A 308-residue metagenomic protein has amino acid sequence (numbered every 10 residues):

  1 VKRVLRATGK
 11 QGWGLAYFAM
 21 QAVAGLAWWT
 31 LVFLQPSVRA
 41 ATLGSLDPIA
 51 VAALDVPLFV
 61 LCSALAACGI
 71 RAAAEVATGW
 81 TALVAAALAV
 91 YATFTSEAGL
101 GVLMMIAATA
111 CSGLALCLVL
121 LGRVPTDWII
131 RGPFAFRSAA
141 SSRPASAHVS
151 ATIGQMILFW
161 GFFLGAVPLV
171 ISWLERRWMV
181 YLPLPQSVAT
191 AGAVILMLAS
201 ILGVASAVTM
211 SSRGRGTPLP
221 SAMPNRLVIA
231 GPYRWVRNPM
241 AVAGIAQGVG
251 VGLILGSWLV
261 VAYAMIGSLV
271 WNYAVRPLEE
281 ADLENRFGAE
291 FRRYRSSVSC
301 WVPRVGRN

Functional and structural regions predicted by a protein language model:
K2-R226, I245-D282, R286, R292-N308: Membrane-anchoring alpha-helices and their flanking helix-loop junctions
T217-P218, P232-R234: Helix-loop-helix units of permease transmembrane domains in multi-pass membrane transporters, especially ABC
N225-Y233, V242: Alpha-helical membrane-protein architecture signal
P232, E290-F291: Hydrophobic side chains within well-formed alpha-helices
N238: Extended, alpha-helix-rich binding/interface surfaces that flank or overlap catalytic cores and mediate recognition
